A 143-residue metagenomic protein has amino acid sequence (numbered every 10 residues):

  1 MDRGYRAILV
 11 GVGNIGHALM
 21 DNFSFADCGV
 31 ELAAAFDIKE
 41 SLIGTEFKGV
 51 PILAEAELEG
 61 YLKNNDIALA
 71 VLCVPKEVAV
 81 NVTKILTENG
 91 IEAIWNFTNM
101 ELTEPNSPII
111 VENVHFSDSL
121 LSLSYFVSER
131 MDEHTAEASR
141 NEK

Functional and structural regions predicted by a protein language model:
M1, D27-G29, N64, E88: Alpha-helix termination/capping residues and helix-transition junctions
R3-K39: Glycine-rich adenosine-cofactor-binding loop
M20-N22, F47, V82: A short secondary-structure junction signal
L42-T45: A glycine-biased structural micro-motif
G49-N141: Phosphate-bearing ligand-interacting subdomains that bind or position ATP/ADP/UDP/GDP/NAD(P) or nucleotide-linked
